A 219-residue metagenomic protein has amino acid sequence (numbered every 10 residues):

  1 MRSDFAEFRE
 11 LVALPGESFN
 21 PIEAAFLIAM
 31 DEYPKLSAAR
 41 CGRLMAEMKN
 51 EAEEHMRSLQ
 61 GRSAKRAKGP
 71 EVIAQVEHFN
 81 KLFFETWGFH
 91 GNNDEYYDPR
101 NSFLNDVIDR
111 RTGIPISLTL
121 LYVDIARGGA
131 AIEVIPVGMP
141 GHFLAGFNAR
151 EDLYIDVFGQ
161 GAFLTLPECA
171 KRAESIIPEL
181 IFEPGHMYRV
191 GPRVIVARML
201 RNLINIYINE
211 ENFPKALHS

Functional and structural regions predicted by a protein language model:
M1-S219: A structural boundary/capping signal
